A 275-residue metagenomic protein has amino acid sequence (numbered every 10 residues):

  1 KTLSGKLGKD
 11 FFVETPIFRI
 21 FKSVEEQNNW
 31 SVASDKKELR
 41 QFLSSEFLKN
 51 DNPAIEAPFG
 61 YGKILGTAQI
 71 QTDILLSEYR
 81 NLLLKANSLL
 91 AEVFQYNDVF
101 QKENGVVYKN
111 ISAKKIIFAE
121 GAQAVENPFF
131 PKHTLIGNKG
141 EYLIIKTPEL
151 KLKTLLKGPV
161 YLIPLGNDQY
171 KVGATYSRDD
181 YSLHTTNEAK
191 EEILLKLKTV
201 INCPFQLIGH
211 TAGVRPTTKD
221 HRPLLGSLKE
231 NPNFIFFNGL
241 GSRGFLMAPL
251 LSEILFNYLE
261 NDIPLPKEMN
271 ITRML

Functional and structural regions predicted by a protein language model:
K1-P53: Dinucleotide-binding Rossmann-like beta1-alpha1 core, especially the glycine-rich loop that anchors the ADP
T2, I74, E78, L82 (+1 more regions): Amphipathic alpha-helical segments that form well-ordered structural scaffolds and often line/cohere around active
T2-K6, L82, A119, I254 (+2 more regions): Active-site catalytic microenvironments for nucleophilic, acid-base chemistry
D10-F12, I116-P232: Active-site substrate-recognition segment that forms the wall of the catalytic cavity or substrate channel
F18, L90, I117, I235-F237: Hydrophobic/aromatic beta-strand patches that form the interior of the parallel beta-sheet core in alpha/beta enzyme
S45-E46, N50-K63, T67: Mobile amphipathic helical/loop "lid" adjacent to a hydrophobic cofactor/ligand pocket
Y61-K115, A119: Helical element adjacent to the flavin cofactor pocket in flavoenzyme catalytic cores
G209-L275: C-terminal catalytic lobe of FAD-dependent flavoproteins
